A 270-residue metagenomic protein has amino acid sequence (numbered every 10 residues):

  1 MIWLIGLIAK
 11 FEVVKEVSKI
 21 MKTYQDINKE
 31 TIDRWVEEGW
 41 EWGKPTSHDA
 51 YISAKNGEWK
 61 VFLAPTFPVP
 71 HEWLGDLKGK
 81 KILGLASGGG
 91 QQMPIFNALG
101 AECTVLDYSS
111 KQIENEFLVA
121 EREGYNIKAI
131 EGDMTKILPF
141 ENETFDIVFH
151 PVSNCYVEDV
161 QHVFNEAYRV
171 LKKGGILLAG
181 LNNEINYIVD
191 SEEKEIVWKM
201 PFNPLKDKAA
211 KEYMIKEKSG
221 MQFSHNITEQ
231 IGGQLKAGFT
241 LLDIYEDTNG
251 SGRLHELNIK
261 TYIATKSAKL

Functional and structural regions predicted by a protein language model:
T46-G79: Conserved alpha-helix/loop element of class I SAM-dependent methyltransferases that forms part of the SAM/SAH-binding
K80-I137: Class I SAM-dependent methyltransferase SAM/SAH-binding core
T135-V148: A short acidic, Gly/Pro-enriched loop at the edge of an enzyme's catalytic core that lines a small-molecule cofactor
D146-Q161: A short SAM/SAH-binding and catalytic strip from SAM-dependent methyltransferases
Q161-I176: A short glycine-rich, Lys/Arg-flanked "PGG" loop and its adjoining helix->strand segment in the class I
I176-A209: Conserved class I S-adenosyl-L-methionine
M221-I244: Short alpha-helix
A237-F239, R253-L270: Core SAM-dependent methyltransferase catalytic element
